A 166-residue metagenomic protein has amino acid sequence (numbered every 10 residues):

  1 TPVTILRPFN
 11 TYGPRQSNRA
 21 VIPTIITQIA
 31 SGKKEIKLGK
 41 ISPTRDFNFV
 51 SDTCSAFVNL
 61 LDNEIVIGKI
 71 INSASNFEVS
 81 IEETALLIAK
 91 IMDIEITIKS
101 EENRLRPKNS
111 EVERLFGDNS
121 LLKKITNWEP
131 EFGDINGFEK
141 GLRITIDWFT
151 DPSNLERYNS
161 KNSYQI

Functional and structural regions predicted by a protein language model:
T1-P14: Conserved beta-loop-beta element that borders a ligand/cofactor-binding pocket
T1-T4, T27-S31: Active-site Tyr-X1-5-Lys
N10-G13, T27, P43: Active-site micro-motifs of SAM-dependent methyltransferase domains
P14-A20: Short beta-loop-alpha junction of Rossmann-like oxidoreductase domains
P23-T24: Conserved catalytic helix of short-chain dehydrogenase/reductases
A30-I166: C-terminal substrate-binding subdomain of Rossmann-fold SDR/epimerase-dehydratase oxidoreductases
